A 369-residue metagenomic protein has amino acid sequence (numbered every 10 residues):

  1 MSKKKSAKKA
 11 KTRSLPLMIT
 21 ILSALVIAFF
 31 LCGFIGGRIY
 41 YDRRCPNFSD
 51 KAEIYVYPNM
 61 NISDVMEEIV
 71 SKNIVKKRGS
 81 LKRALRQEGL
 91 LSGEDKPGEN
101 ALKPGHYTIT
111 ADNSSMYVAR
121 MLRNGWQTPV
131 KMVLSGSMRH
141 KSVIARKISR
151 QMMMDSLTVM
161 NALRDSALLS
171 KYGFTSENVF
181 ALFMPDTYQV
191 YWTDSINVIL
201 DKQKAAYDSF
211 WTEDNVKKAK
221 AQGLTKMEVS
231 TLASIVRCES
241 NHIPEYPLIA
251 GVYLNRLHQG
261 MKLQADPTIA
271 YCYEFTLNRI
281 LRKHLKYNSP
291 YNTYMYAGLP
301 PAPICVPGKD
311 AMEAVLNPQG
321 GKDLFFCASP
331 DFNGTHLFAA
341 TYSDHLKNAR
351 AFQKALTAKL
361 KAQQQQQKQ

Functional and structural regions predicted by a protein language model:
M1-L15: N-terminal Lys/Arg-rich, disordered targeting/topogenic segments
S2-K5, C32, T231, Y253: A general, composition-driven signal for non-globular sequence regions
L15-I19, H345: Hydrophobic, aromatic-rich alpha-helical transmembrane segments and their membrane-interface anchor motifs
I21-F34: Hydrophobic membrane-insertion alpha-helices, especially the h-region of bacterial N-terminal signal peptides
R38-F210: Signal peptide-directed extracytoplasmic domains
R150, M154-L157, L168-Q369: Bacterial extracytoplasmic/cell-wall-associated proteins, especially those involved in peptidoglycan
